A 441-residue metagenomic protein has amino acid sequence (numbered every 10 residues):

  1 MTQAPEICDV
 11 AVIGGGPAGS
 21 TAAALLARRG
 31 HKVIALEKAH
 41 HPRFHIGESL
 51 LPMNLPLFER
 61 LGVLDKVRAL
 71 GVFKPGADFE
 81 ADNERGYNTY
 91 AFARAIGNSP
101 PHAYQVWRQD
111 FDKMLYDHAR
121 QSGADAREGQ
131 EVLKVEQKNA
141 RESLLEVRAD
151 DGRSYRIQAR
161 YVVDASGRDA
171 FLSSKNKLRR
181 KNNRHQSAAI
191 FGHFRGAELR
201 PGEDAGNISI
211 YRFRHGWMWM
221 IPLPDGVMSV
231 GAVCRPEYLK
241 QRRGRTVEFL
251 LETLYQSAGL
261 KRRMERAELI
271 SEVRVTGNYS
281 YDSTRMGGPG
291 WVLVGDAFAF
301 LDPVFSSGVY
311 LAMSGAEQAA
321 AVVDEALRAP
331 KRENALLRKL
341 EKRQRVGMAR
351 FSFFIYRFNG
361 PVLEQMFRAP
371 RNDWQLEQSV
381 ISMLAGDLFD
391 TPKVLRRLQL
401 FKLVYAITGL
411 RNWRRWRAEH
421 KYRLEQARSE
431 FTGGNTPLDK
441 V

Functional and structural regions predicted by a protein language model:
A4-G16: Beta1/beta-strand and adjacent pyrophosphate-binding region of the FAD-binding site in flavoprotein oxidoreductases
G19-S20: N-terminal Rossmann-fold NAD(P) dinucleotide-binding loop
A27-I46: Glycine-rich FAD pyrophosphate-binding loop
H45-E84: N-terminal FAD cofactor-binding segment of flavoenzymes
L70, Y238-V322, R328-R338: FAD/FMN-dependent oxidoreductases across multiple families
I96-D117, K240-R245: Short beta-strand to alpha-helix junction loop
H118-L260: Predominantly flavin-linked oxidoreductase catalytic cores and closely associated redox partners
A321-V441: C-terminal helical "tail/cap" subdomain of flavin- and related membrane-associated enzymes
